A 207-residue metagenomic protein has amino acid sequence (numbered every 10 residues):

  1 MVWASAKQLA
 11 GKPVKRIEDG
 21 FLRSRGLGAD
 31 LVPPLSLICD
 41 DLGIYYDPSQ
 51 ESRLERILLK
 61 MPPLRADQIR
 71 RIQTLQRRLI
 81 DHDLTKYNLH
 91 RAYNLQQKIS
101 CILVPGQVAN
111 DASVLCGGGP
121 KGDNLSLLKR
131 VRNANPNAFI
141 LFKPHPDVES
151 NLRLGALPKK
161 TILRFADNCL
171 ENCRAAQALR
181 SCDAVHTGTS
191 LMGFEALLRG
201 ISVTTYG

Functional and structural regions predicted by a protein language model:
M1-G207: Catalytic-core helical/loop segments in enzymes performing group transfer/polymerization on anionic/lipid-linked
